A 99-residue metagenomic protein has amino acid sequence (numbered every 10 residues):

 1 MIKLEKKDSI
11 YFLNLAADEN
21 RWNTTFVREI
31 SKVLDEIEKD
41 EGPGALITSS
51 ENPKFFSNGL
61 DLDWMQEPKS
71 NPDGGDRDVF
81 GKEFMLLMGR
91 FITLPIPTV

Functional and structural regions predicted by a protein language model:
M1-S49: Conserved CoA-thioester-binding segment of acyl-CoA-metabolizing enzymes
D18-E19, N71-D73, T98: A short, structure-level motif marking secondary-structure boundaries and short turns
T25, E29, E83, R90: Charged catalytic carboxylate motif
E36-K39, E67, T93: Secondary-structure boundary motif
S50-L87: Glycine- (often His-adjacent) and acidic-residue-rich active-site loop that binds/positions the CoA thioester
M85-V99: Glycine-rich beta-to-alpha active-site loop
